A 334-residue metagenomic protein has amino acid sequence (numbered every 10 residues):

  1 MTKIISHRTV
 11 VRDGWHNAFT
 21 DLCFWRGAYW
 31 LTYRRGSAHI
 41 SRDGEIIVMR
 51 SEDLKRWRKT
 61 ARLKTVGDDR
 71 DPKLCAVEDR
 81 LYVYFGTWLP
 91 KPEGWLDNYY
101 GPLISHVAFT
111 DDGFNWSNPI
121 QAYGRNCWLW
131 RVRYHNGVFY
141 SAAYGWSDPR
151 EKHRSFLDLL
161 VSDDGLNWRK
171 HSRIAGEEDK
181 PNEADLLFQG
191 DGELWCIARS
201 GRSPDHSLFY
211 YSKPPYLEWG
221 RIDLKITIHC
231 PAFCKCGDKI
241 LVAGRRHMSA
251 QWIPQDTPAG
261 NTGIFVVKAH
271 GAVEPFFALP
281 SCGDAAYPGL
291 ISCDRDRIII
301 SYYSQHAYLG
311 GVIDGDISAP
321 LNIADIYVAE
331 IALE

Functional and structural regions predicted by a protein language model:
M1-A18, C23-R70, C75-C230, C234-G283 (+2 more regions): Beta-rich carbohydrate-recognition and catalytic domains
L290: Hydrophobic, well-ordered secondary-structure elements that form the walls of internal hydrophobic environments
